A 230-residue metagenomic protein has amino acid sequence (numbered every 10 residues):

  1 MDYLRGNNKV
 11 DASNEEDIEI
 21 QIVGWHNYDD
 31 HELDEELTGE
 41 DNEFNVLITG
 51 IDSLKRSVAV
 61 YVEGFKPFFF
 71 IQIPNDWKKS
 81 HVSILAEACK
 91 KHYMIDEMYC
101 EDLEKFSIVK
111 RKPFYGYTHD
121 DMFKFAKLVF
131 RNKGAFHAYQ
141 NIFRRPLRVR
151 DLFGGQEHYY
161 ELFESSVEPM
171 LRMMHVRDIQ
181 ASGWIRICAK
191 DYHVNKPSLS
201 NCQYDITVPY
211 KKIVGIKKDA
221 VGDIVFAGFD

Functional and structural regions predicted by a protein language model:
M1-F229: The two-metal-ion catalytic cores of nucleic-acid processing enzymes
